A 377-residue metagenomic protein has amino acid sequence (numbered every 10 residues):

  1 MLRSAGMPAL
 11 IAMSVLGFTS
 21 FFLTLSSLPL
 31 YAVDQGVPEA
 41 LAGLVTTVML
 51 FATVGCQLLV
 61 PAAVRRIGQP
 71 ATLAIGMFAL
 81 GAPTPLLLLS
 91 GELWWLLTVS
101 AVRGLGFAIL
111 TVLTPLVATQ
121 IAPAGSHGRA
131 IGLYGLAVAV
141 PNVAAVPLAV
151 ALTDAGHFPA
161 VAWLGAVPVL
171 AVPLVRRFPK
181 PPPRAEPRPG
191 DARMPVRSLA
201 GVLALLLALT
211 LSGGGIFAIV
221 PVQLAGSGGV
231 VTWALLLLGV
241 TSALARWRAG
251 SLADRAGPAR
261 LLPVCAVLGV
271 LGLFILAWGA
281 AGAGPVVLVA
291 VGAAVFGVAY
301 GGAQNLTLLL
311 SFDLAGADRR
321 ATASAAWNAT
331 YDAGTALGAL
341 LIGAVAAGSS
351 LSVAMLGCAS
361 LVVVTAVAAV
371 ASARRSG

Functional and structural regions predicted by a protein language model:
A5-G43, L211-Q223, S227: Helix-loop boundary and gating motifs at the non-cytosolic
P38-V48, G226-T241: Loop-to-transmembrane helix entry
L50-L58, N142-V143, G239-W247, T335-A336: Residue-level signature of mid-helix packing/kink "hotspots" within the transmembrane helices of 12-pass Major
C56-G68, A245-P258: Helix-to-loop junctions at the C-terminal end of transmembrane segments in multipass secondary transporters
A71-P85, R260-I275: Structural signature of the two symmetry-related core transmembrane helices
A101-L136: Cytoplasmic helix-loop-helix junction between adjacent transmembrane helices in 12-TM secondary transporters
L133-R176: Helix-loop-helix hairpin linking two adjacent transmembrane segments in secondary transporters
A166-R184, A368-S372: C-terminal membrane-cytosol helix-exit motif in multi-pass small-molecule transporters
